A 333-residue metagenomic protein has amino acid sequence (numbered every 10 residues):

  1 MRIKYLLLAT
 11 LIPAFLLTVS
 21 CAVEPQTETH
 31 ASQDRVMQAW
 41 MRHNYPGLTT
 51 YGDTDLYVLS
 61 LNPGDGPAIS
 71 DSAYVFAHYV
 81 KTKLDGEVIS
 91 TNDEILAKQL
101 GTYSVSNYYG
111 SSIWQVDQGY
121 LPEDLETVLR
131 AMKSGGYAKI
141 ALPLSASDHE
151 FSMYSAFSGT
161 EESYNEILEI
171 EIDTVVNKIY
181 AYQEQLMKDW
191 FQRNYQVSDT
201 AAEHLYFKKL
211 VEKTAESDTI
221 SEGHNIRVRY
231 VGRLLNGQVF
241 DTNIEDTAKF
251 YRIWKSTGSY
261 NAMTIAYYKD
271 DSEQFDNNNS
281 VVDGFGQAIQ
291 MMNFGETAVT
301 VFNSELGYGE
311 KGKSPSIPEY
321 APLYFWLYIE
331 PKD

Functional and structural regions predicted by a protein language model:
M1-C21: Sec-dependent bacterial lipoprotein signal peptides
C21-D333: Cross-family detector of peptidyl-prolyl cis-trans isomerase
